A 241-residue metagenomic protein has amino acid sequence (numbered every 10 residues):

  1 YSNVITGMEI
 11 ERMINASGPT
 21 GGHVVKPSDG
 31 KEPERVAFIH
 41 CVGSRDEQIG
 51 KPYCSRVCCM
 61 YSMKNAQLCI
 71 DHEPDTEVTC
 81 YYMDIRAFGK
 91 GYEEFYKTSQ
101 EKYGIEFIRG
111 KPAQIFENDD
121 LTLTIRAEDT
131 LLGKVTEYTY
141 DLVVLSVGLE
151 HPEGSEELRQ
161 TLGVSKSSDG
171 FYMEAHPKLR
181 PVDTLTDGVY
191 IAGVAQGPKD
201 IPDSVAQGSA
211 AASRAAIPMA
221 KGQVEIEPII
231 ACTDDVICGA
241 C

Functional and structural regions predicted by a protein language model:
Y1-C241: Residues forming the flavin
